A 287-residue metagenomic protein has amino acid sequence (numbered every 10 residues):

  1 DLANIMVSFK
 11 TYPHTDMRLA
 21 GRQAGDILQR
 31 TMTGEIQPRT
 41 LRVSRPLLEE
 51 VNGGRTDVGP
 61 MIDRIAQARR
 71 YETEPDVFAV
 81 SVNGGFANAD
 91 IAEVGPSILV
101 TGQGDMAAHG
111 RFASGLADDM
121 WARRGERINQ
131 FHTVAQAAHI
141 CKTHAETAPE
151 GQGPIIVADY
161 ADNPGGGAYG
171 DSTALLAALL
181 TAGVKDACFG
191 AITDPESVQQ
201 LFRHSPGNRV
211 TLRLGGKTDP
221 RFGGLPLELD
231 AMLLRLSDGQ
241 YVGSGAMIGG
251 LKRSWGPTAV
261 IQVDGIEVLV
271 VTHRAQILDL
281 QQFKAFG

Functional and structural regions predicted by a protein language model:
D1-P38, P154, A158-L176, L180 (+1 more regions): Active-site histidine-anchored catalytic micro-motif
I36-T40, E49-H139: Accessory alpha-helical/coil subdomains and C-terminal extensions that flank or cap enzyme catalytic cores
G53-V58, K142-T147, P164-L176, L201-P206: Short glycine/threonine-rich loop-to-helix capping motif typified by GTGT followed within a few residues by an Asp-Pro
D90, A138-I155: Glycine-rich phosphate/diphosphate-binding loops that line cofactor/substrate pockets in enzymes
Q103-D105, A161-P164, D194-S197, I266 (+1 more regions): Short, glycine-/Ser/Thr-/acidic-enriched flexible segments
S114-D118, D171-A182, S205-G207, Q276 (+1 more regions): Short, solvent-exposed amphipathic alpha-helical segments in soluble enzyme and RNA/protein-processing domains
W121, Y241-G287: Extended hydrophobic packing segments that form well-structured cores
T193-V242: Acidic, Ser/Thr-rich peripheral helices and adjacent loops at domain boundaries
